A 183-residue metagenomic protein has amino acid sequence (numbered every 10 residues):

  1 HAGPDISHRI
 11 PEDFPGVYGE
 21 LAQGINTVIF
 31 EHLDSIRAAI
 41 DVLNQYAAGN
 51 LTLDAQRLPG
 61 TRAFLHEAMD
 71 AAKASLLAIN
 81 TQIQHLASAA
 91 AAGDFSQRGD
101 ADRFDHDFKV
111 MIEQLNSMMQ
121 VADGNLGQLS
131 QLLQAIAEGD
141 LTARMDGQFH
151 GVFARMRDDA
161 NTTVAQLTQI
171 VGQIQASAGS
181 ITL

Functional and structural regions predicted by a protein language model:
H1-L183: Polar/charged heptad-repeat coiled-coil helices used as signal-transmission/dimerization stalks
